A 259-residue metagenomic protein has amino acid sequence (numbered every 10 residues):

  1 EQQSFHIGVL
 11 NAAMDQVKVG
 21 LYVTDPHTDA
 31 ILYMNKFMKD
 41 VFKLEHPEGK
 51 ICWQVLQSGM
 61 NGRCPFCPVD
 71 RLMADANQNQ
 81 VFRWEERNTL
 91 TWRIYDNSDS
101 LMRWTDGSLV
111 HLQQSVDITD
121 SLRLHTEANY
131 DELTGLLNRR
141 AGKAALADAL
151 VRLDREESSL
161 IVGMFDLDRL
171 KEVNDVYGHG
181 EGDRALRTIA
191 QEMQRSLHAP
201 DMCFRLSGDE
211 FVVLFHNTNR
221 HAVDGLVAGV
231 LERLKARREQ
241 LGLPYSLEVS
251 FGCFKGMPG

Functional and structural regions predicted by a protein language model:
E1, D106-I118: PAS-family sensory domains
Q3-D29, K36-M38: Sensory modules in modular signal-transduction proteins
M38-K50: PAS/PAS-like sensory domain cap-loop motif
K50-R87: Terminal output helix/cap of sensory domains in signal transduction proteins
W92, N97-H111: Short loop/turn elements at sensory-signaling interfaces that couple input to output
T126-N129, G135-I161, D168-H198, F204-G208 (+2 more regions): Conserved long alpha-helical elements within nucleotide-processing catalytic cores of c-di-GMP signaling and class III
R152, R195-P200, L231-P244: Short catalytic/binding micro-motifs of nucleotide second-messenger systems
I161, L214-H216, L241-G259: A short glycine-enriched loop-to-beta-strand structural element that forms part of the catalytic core of nucleotide
